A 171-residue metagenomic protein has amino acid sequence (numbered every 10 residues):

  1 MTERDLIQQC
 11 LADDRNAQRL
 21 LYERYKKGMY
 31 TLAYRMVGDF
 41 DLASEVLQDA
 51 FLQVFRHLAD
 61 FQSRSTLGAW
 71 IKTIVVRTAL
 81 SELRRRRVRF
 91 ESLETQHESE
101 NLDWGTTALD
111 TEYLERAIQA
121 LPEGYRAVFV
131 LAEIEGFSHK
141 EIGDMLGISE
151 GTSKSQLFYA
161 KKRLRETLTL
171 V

Functional and structural regions predicted by a protein language model:
M1-G28, R35, K140, M145-L146 (+2 more regions): N-terminal module of bacterial RNA polymerase sigma factors
L11-A12, Q48-T66, R85-R87: Sigma70-family region 2
L21, Y25, M29, A50 (+2 more regions): Residue-level preference for hydrophobic side chains embedded in well-ordered alpha helices
Y22, Y30, F40-H57: Conserved RNAP core-binding helix
A59-S63, T73-L93, Y159: Arg/Lys-rich amphipathic alpha helix in sigma70-family domain 2
V76, L80, Y125, L146-L170: DNA-recognition helix of helix-turn-helix
S81, V88-R116, S138: Internal acidic/polar
V128-A132: A short pre-motif secondary-structure segment
